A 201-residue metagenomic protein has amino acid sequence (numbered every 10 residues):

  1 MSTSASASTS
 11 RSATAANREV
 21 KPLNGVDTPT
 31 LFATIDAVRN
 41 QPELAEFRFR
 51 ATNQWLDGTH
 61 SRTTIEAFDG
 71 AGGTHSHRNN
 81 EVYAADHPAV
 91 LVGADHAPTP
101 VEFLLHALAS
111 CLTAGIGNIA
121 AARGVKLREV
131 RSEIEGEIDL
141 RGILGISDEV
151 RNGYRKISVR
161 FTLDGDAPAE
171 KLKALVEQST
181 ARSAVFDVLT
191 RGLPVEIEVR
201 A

Functional and structural regions predicted by a protein language model:
M1-H106, I116-A201: Extended beta-strand/beta-hairpin segments
L108-L112: Alpha-helical metal-binding/catalytic segments enriched in His/Glu/Asp
